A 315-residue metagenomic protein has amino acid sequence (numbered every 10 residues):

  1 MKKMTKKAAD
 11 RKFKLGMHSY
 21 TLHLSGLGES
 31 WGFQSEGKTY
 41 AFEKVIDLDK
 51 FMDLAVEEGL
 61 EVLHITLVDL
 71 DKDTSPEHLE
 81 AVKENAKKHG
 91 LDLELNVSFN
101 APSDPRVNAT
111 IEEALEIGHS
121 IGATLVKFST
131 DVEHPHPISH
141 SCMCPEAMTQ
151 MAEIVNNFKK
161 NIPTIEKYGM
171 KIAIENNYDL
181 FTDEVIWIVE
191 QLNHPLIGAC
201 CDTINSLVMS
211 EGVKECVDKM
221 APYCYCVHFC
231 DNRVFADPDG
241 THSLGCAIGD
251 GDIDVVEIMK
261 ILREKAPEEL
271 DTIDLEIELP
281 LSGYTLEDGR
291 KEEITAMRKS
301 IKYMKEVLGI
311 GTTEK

Functional and structural regions predicted by a protein language model:
M1-L125, N156, H194, K260 (+1 more regions): N-terminal pre-domain/capping segments
F13-Y20, L63-I65, L93-V97, V126-F128 (+4 more regions): Hydrophobic faces of well-ordered beta-strands that scaffold small-molecule active sites in alpha/beta enzyme cores
L63, N156-D252, V256: Acidic/histidine-rich catalytic cores of soluble enzymes
I65-H78, F99-A109, H136, N176-D183 (+3 more regions): Acidic-and-aromatic substrate-binding clefts and catalytic sites of carbohydrate-active enzymes
P76-A81, N108-E113, C144-V155, E211-K219 (+1 more regions): Charged helix-capping and loop-helix junction motifs
G118-A147, K167-L180: Active-site groove signature of glycoside hydrolases
G251-P267: A short, acidic, amphipathic alpha-helical segment used as a generic capping/interface helix at domain edges
E276-E293: A short, acidic, flexible beta-alpha connecting loop/helix-capping segment that sits on the rim of active
